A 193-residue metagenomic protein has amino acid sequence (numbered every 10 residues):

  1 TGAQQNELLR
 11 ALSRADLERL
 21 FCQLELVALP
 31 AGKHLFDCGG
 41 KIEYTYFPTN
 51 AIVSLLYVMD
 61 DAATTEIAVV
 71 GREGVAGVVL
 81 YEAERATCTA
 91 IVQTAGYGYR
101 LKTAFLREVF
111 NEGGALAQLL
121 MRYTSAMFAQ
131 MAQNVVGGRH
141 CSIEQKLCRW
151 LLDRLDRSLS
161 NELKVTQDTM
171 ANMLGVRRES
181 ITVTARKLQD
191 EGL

Functional and structural regions predicted by a protein language model:
T1-A31, G74-A76, L80-Y81: Cyclic nucleotide-binding regulatory module and flanking cytosolic helices
A15, N50, A104-F105, A126 (+1 more regions): Alpha-helix/helix-capping structural signal
L20, L56, V78-V79, E108-V109 (+1 more regions): Residues that scaffold the ATP/ADP-binding catalytic core of kinase and kinase-like folds
K33-A95: Cyclic nucleotide-binding regulatory domains
A68-S125, A129, Q133: Cyclic-nucleotide recognition modules
Q130-D153: Short alpha-helical segments that sit at the start of domains
L152-L193: Phosphate-/nucleic-acid-contacting segments
